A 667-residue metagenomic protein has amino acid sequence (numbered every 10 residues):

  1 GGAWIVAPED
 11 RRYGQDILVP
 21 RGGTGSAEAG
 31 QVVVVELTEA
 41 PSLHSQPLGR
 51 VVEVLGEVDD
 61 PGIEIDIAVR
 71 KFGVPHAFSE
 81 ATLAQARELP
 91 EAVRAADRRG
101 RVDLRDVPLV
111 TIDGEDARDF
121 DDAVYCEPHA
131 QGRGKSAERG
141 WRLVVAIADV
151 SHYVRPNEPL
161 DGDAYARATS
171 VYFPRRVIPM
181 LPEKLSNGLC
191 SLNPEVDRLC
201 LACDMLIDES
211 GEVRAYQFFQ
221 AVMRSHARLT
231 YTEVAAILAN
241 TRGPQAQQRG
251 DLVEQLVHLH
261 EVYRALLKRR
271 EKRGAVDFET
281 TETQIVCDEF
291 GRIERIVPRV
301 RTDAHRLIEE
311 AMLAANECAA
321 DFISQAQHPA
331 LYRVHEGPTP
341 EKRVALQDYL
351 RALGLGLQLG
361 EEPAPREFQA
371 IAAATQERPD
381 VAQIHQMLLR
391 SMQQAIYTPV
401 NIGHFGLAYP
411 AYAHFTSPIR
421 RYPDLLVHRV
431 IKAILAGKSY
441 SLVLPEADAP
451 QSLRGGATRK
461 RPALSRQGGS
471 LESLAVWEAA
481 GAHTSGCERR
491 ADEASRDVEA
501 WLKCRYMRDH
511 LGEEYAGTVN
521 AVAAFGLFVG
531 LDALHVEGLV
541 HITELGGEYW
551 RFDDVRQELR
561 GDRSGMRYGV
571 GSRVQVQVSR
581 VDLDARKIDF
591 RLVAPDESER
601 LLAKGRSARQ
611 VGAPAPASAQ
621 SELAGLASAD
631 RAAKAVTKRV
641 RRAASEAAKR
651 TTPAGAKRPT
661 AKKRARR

Functional and structural regions predicted by a protein language model:
G1, S26-S45, G49-R50, L199-E209 (+3 more regions): Flexible glycine-rich surface loops and low-complexity tracts that mediate binding to linear polymers
G1-R142, S151-V196, R228, E233-A236 (+2 more regions): Charge-lined substrate channels and their catalytic hotspots, especially those that engage the 3′ end of RNA
R12-G14, V150-H152, D161, V222 (+3 more regions): Short, surface-exposed beta-strand-loop junctions and turns on beta-sheet-rich folds
Y13-T24, P47, P61-F72, G140 (+5 more regions): Single-stranded RNA-binding regions, centering on S1/OB-family and related RNA-binding modules
V52, I67-V69, P159-A164, T302 (+3 more regions): Short secondary-structure boundary/capping segments
P128-A130, E138-W141, A146, P156-E158 (+2 more regions): Catalytic palm subdomain of template-directed nucleic-acid polymerases, centered on the conserved carboxylate motif
N187-E209, D380, Q386: Phosphate/diphosphate-binding loops
L206, F218, Y231-D532, L539-H541 (+3 more regions): Append "with occasional cross-activation on large, charged helical scaffolds in nucleic-acid assemblies
